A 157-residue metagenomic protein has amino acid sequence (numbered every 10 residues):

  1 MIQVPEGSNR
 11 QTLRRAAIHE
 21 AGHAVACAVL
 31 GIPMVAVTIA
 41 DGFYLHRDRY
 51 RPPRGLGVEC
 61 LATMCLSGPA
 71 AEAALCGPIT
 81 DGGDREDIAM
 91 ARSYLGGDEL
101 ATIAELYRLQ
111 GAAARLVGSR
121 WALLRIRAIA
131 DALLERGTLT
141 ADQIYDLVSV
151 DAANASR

Functional and structural regions predicted by a protein language model:
I2-R157: Soluble catalytic regions of large protease machineries
